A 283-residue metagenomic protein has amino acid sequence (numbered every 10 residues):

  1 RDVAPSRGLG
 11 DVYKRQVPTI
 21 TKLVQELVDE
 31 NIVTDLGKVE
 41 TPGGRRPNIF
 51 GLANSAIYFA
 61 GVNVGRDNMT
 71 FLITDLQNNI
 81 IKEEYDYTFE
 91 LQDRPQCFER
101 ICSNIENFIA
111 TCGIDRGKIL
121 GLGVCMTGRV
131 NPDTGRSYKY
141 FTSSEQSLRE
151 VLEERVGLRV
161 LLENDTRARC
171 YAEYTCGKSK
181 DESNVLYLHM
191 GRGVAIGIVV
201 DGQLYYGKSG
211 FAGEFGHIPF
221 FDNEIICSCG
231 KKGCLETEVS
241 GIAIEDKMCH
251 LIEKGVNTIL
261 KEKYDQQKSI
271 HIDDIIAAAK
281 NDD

Functional and structural regions predicted by a protein language model:
D2-L9, Y13: Single conserved hydrophobic/aromatic residue that forms the stacking wall/gate of nucleotide- or nucleobase-binding
P18, L162-T166, F220-V256: Glycine-rich phosphate-binding loop plus the immediately following alpha-helix
I20, V24-V33: Basic amphipathic alpha-helical segments that dock to polyanions
D35-F59, N164-Y187: Conserved phosphate-binding catalytic cores of ATP/NTP-utilizing and phosphoryl-transfer enzymes
R46-I81, Y187-V199: Gly/Thr-rich phosphate-binding beta-strand-loop-beta motif of the actin/hexokinase/Hsp70
E83-N184: Glycine-rich phosphate-binding loop and adjoining helix at the ATP-binding site of ATP-dependent phosphoryl-transfer
D181-E238: Glycine-rich phosphate-binding loop of actin/hexokinase-like ATP-binding domains
E236-D283: A mobile "lid/hinge" subdomain adjacent to the ATP/sugar-phosphate binding pocket shared across diverse ATP-dependent
